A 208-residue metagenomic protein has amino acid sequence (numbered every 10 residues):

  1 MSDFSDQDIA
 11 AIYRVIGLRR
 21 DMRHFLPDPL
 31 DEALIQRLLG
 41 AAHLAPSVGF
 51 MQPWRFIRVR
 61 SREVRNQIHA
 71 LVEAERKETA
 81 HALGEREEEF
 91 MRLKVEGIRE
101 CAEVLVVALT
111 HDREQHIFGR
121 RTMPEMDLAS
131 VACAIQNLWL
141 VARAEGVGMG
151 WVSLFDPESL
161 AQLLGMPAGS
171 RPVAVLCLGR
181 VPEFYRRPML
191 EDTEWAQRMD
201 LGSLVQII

Functional and structural regions predicted by a protein language model:
S2-F4, D8-A11, M22, A174-I208: C-terminal helix-cap and adjacent tail motif
A11-D28: Generic N-terminal amphipathic, Lys/Arg-enriched alpha-helix
I35-G40: Short amphipathic alpha-helical segments
A42, L105, H116-L163: Small-aliphatic-rich amphipathic alpha-helix that forms the alpha element of a beta-alpha
P46-G49: Glycine-rich phosphate/pyrophosphate-binding beta-alpha loops
Q52-V131: Glycine/small-residue-rich phosphate/adenosyl-binding loop
L109, L154, R180: Short secondary-structure boundary segments
L160-P172: Short, electropositive alpha-helical surface patch
